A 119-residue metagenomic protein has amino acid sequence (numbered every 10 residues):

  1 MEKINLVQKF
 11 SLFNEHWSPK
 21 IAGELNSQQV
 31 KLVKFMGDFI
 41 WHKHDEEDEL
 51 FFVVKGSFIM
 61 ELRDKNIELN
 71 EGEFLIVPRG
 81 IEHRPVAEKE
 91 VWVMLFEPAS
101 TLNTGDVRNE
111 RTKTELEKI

Functional and structural regions predicted by a protein language model:
E2-F10, G23, E88-I119: Double-stranded beta-helix
L6-W41, E47, G105: A short glycine-rich, His/Asp/Glu-containing loop-to-beta-strand
N26, V54-K55, N70-E71, K89: A cytosolic small-molecule/anion-sensing beta-strand core signal
S27-Q29, M36-D38, K55-I59, N66 (+1 more regions): Short, charged/polar surface micro-motifs in flexible loops or helix N-caps
K34-F35, H44-E61: Short, conserved beta-strand element in jelly-roll/cupin
H42, M60-E61, V77, E82-E88 (+1 more regions): Short beta-strand His + acidic residue motifs that chelate non-heme Fe in jelly-roll/DSBH and cupin folds
L62-R63, E71, A87, G105: Short glycine-/acidic-enriched loop or helix-start segments at secondary-structure transitions that form or flank
R63-R79: Short acidic-glycine-tyrosine-enriched beta hairpin
